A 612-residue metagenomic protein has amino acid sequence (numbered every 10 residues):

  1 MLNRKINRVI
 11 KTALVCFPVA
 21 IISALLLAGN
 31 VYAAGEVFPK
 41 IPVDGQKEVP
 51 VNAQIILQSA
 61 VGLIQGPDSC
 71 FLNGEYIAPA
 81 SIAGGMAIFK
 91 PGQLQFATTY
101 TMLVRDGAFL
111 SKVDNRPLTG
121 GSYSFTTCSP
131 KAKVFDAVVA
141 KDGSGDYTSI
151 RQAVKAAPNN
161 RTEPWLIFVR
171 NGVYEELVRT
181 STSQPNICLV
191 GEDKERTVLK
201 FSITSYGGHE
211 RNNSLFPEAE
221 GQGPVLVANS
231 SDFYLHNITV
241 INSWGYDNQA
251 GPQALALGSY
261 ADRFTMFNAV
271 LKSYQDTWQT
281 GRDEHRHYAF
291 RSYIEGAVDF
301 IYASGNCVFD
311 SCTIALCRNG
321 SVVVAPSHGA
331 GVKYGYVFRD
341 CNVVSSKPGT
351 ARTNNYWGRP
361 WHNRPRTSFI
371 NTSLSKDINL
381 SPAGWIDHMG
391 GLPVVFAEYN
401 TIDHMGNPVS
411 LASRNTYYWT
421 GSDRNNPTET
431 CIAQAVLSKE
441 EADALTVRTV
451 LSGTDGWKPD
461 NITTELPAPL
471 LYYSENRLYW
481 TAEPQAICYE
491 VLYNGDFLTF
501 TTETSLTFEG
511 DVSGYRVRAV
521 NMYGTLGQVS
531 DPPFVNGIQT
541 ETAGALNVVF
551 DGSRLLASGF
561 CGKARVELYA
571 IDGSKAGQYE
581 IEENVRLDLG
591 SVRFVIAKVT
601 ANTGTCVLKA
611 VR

Functional and structural regions predicted by a protein language model:
A33-K131, A482: Acidic, low-complexity Ser/Thr/Gly/Pro-rich repeat segments typical of extracellular/periplasmic and surface-exposed
D68-C70, Y489-V491, V566: Short beta-strand elements bearing conserved aromatic residues within extracellular beta-rich modules
P79-A83, D496-E503, G577-I581: Short beta-strand segments within Ig-like beta-sandwich modules, predominantly Fibronectin type-III
G92-T99, T507-Y515, D588-F594: Surface-exposed, short loops/turns at beta-strand junctions within beta-sandwich domains
T101-R105, R516-V520, I596-T600: Extracellular recognition modules
S122-Y123, G524-V535, G604-R612: Edge beta-strands of extracellular beta-sandwich domains
C128-R477, T481-P484, C488-E490, L498-P533: Sequence-level preference for short, compositionally simple segments enriched in small aliphatic or small polar residues
Q539-R612: C-terminal outer-membrane/trafficking sorting elements
